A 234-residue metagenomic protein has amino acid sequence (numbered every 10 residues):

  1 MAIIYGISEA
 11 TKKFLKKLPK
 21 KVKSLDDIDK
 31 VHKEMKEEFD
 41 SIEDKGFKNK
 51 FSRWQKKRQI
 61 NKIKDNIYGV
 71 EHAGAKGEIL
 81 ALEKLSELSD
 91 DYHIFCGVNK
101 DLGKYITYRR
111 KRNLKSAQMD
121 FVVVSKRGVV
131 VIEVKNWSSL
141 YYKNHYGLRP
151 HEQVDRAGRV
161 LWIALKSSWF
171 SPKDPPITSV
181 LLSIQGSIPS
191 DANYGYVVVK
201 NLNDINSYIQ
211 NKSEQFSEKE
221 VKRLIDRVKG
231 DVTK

Functional and structural regions predicted by a protein language model:
M1-M119, V123-K234: Intrinsically disordered, low-complexity Ser/Thr/Pro/Gly-rich regulatory segments
